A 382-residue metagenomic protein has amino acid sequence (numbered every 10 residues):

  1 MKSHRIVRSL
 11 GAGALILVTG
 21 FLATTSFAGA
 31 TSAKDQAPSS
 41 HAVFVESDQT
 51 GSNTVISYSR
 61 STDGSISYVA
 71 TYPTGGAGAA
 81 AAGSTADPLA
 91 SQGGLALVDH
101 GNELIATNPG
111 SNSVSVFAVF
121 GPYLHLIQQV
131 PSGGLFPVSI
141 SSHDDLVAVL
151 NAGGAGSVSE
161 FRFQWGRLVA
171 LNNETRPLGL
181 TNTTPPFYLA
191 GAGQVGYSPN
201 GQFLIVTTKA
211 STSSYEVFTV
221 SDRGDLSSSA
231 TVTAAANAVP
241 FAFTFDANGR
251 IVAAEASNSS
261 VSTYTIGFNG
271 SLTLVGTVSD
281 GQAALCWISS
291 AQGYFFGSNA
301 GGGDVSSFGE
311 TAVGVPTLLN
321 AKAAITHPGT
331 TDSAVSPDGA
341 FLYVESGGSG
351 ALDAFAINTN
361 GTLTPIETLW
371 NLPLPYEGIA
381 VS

Functional and structural regions predicted by a protein language model:
F21-H41, D48-Q49, D225: C-terminal region of N-terminal signal peptides and the immediate post-cleavage residues of exported proteins
P38, G76-D99, S132-L146, L178-Q202 (+4 more regions): Beta-rich, blade/repeat-based domains predominating in secreted/periplasmic proteins but also intracellular
E46-Q49, V98-D99, A106-G110, V149-G154 (+7 more regions): Conserved beta-strand positions in repeat-built beta-propeller and related beta-rich domains
S52-V55, N112-V114, A155-V158, T212-Y215 (+3 more regions): Structural signal for beta-propeller blades
Y58-I66, F117-Y123, E160-V169, V217-D225 (+3 more regions): Short loop/turn segments immediately following beta-strands, especially the blade-tip and inter-blade linker loops
S67-G76, H125-P131, V169-L180, S227-A234 (+3 more regions): Beta-propeller fold detector
G156-F245, A254: Solenoidal tandem-repeat scaffolds enriched in leucines and small polar residues
G347-S382: Blade-level signature of beta-propeller repeat domains, shared across WD40, Kelch, NHL, RCC1 and BNR/Asp-box propellers
